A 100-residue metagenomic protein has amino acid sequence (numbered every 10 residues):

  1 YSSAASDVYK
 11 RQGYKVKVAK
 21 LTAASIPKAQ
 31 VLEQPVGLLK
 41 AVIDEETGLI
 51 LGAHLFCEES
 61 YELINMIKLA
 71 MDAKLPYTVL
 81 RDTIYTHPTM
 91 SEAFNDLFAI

Functional and structural regions predicted by a protein language model:
Y1-K10: Single conserved hydrophobic/aromatic residue that forms the stacking wall/gate of nucleotide- or nucleobase-binding
R11-I100: Flexible, glycine-rich terminal cap/loop adjacent to redox cofactors in electron-transfer oxidoreductases
